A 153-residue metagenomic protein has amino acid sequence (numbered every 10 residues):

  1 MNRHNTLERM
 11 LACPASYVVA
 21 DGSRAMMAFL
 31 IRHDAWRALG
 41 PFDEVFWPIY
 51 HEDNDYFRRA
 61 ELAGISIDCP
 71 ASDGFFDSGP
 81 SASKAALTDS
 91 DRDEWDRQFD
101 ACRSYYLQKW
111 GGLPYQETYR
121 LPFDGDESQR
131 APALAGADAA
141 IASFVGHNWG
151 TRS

Functional and structural regions predicted by a protein language model:
M1, W36, G74-F75: Short, solvent-exposed loop/turn segments at secondary-structure junctions
M1-N2, I31, E52: Hydrophobic/aromatic residue at the end of a short beta strand that borders the catalytic acidic motif
M1-Y17: Conserved donor-nucleotide/metal-binding helix-loop-beta segment in metal-dependent transferases, i.e., the alpha-helix
L11-A12, R37, E61, L107: Alpha-helix boundary recognition
A12-D34, A38, I49, D91-E94: A recurrent flexible, glycine/aromatic-enriched loop bordering the glycosyltransferase active site that acts as
F42-E44: Short loop/turn motifs that cap or connect beta-strands within the blades of beta-propeller-type repeat domains
W47-S153: C-terminal catalytic/acceptor-binding lobe
